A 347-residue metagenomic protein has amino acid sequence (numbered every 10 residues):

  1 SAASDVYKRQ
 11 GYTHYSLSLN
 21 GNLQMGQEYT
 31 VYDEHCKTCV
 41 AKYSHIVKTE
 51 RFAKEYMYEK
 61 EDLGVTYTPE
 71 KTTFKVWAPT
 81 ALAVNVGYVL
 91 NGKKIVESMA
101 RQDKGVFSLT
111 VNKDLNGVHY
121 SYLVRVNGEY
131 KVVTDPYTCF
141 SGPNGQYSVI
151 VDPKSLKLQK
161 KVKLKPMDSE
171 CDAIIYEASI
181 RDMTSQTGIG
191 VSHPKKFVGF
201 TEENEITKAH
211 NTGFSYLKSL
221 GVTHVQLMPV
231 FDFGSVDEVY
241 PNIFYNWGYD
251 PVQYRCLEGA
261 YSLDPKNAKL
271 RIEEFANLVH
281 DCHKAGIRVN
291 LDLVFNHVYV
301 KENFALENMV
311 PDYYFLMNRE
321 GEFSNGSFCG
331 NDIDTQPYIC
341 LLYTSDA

Functional and structural regions predicted by a protein language model:
A2-Q10, Y343-A347: Conserved small/polar residues in nucleotide/adenosyl-binding loops
S4, V89-K93, N127: Change "in extracellular beta-sheet-rich domains … of secreted and cell-surface proteins" to "in beta-sheet-rich domains
G11-K71, K94, R101-E202: The feature marks proteins involved in alpha-glucan
T73-K75, S108, D332: Short aromatic/hydrophobic contact patches that present stacked aromatics for nucleic-acid/ligand binding
V76, A178, L227: Conserved, mostly hydrophobic/aromatic
A78-A83: Short proline/glycine-enriched turn/loop motifs at strand-loop junctions of beta-rich domains
N85-G87: Beta-strand signatures of extracellular beta-sandwich domains
R181-S345: Substrate-binding/active-site clefts of carbohydrate-active enzymes
